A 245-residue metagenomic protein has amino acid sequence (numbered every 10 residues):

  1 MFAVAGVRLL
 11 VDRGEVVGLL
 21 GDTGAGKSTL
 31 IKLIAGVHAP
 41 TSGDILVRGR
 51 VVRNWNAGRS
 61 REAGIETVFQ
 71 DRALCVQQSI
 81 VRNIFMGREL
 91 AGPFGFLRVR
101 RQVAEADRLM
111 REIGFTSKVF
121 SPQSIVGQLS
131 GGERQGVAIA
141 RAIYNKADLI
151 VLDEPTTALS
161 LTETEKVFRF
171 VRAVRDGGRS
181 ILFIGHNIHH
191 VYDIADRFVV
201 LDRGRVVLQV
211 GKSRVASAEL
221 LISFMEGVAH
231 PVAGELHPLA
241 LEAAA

Functional and structural regions predicted by a protein language model:
M1-A245: Glycine-rich phosphate-binding loops of nucleotide-dependent enzymes
